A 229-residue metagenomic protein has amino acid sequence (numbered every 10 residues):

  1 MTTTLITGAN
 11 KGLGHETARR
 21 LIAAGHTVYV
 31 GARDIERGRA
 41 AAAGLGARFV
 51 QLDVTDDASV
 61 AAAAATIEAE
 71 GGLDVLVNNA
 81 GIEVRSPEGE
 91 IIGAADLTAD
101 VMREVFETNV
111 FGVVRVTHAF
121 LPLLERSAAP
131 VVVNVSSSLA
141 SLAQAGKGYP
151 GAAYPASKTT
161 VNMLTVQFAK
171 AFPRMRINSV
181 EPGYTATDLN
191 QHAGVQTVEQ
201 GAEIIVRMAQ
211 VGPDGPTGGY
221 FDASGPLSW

Functional and structural regions predicted by a protein language model:
M1-Y29: Canonical Rossmann dinucleotide-binding motif of NAD(H)/NADP(H)-dependent dehydrogenases/reductases, specifically
I6-T7, N78-N79, P130-S137, R176-E181: Structural signature of the Rossmann-like NAD(P)-dependent dehydrogenase/reductase core
A24-A40: Conserved glycine-rich Rossmann-like NAD(P)H-binding loop of the short-chain dehydrogenase/reductase
I35, Q51-A63: The beta1-alpha1 cofactor-binding region of Rossmann-like NAD(H)/NADP(H)-dependent oxidoreductases
T66-N78, V84, T98: A glycine-rich helix->loop->beta "capping" turn within Rossmann-like NAD(P)(H)-dependent oxidoreductase domains
I82-S86, E90-F106, V114, H118 (+1 more regions): Catalytic loop of short-chain dehydrogenase/reductase
T159, S179-P182, Q191-W229: C-terminal helical subdomain
